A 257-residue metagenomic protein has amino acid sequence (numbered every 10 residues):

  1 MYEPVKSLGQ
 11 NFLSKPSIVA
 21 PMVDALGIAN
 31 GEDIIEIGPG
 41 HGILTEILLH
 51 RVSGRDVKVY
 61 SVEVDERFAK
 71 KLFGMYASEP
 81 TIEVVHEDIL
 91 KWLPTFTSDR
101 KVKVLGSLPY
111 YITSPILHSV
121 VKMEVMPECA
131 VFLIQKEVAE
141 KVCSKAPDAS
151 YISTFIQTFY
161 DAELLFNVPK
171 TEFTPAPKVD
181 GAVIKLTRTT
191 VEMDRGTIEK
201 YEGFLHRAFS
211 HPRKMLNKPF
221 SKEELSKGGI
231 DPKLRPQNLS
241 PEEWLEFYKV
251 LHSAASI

Functional and structural regions predicted by a protein language model:
M1-G203, R207, L245-E246, S256-I257: Catalytic cores of RNA-modifying enzymes
R188, R207-I257: C-terminal lobe and adjacent flexible extensions of AdoMet/dcAdoMet transferase-like proteins
